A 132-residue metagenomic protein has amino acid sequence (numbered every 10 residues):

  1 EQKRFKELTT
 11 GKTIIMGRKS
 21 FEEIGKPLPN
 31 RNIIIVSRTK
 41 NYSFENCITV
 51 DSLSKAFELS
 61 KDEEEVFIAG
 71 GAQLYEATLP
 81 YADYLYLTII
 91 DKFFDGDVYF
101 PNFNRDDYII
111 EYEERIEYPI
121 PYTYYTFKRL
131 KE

Functional and structural regions predicted by a protein language model:
E1-E132: Enzymes that bind and transform nitrogen-containing heteroaromatic metabolites
